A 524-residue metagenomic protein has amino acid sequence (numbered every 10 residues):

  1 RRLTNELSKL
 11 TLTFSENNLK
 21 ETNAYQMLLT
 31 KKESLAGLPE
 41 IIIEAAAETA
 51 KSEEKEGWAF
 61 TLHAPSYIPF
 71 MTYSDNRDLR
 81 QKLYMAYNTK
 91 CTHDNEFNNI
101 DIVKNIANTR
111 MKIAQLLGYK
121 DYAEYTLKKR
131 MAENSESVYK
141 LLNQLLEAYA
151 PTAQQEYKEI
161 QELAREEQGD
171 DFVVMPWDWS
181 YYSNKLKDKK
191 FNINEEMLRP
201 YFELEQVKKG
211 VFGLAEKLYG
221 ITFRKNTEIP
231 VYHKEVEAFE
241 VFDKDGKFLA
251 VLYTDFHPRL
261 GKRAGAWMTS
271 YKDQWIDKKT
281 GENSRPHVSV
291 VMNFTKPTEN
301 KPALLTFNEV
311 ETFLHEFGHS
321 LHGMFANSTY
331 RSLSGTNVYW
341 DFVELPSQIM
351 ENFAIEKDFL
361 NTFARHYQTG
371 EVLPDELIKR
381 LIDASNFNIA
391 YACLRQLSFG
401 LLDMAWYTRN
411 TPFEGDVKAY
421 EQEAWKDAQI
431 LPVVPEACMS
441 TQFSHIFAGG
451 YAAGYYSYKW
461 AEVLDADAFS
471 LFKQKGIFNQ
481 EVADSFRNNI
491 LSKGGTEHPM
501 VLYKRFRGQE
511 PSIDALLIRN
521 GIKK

Functional and structural regions predicted by a protein language model:
R2-T61, T109, Q115-F294, V343 (+4 more regions): Active-site-proximal, well-structured secondary-structure segments within enzyme catalytic domains
E6, A64, Y87, H93-F97 (+2 more regions): Substrate/cofactor-recognition hotspot
G57, Q206, G210-F223, I229-E235 (+6 more regions): C-terminal, non-catalytic "cap/extension" segments appended to globular domains
W58-F60, M71, K82, Y119 (+1 more regions): Propeptide (latency) domains of metzincin metalloproteases
A64-I68, T72-R77, A238, F256-P258: His/Glu-rich zincin catalytic helix
M71, E96-T109, G494: Short, 15-30-residue, compositionally biased linear elements with alpha-helical propensity or flexible coil
Y73-K90, K129: Short, charge-rich amphipathic alpha-helices with coiled-coil/heptad character
T295-L314: Short pre-active-site segment immediately N-terminal to the catalytic Zn-binding motif
